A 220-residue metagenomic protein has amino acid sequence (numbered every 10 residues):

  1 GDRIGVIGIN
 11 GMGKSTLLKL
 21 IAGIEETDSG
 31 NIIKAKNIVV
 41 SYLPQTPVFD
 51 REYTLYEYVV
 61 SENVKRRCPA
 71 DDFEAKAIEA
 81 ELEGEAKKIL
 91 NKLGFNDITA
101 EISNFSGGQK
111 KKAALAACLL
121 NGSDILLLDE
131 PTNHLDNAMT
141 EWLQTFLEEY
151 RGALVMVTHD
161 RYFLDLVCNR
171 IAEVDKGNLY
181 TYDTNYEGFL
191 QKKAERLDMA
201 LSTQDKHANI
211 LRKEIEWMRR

Functional and structural regions predicted by a protein language model:
G1-D205: ABC ATP-binding cassette signature C-motif
D205-R220: Short cytosolic helices in intracellular loops of multi-pass membrane proteins
